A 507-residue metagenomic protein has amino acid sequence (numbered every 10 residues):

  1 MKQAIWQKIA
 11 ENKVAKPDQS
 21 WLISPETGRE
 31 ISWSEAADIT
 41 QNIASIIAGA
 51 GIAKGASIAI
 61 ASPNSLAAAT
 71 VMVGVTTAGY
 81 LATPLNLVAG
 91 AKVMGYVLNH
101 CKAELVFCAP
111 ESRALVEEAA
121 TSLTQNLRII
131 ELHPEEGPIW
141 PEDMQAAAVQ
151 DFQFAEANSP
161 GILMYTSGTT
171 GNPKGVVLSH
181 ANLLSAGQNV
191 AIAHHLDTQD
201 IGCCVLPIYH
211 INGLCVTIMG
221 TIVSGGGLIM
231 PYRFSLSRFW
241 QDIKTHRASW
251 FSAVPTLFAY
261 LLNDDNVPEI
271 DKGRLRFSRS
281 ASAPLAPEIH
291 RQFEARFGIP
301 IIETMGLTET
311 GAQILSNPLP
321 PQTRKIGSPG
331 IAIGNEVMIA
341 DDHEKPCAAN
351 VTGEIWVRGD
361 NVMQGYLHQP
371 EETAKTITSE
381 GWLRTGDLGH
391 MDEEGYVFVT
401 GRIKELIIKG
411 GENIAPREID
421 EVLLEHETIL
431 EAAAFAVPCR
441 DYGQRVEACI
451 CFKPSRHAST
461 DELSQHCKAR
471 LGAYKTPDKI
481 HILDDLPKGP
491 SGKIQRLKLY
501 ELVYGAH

Functional and structural regions predicted by a protein language model:
M1-A50, K54, M72, A78 (+3 more regions): N-lobe entry segment of adenylate-forming
D18-S20, E136, A147-Y165, N172 (+1 more regions): Conserved pre-ATP/AMP-binding loop-to-beta segment of ANL
E26, L105, E111-A157, D264-D265: ANL superfamily adenylate-forming
R29, S45-A91, N413: Conserved AMP-binding/adenylate-forming
E30-S34, G161-S185: Conserved AMP-binding A3 loop
A68, A89, V106, F251 (+7 more regions): AMP-binding/adenylate-forming catalytic core of the ANL superfamily
L184-I201, I211-S249, D264: Conserved AMP-binding/adenylation subdomain of ANL enzymes
A248-A253, L262-R324, E336-M338, H343: Gly/Ser/Thr-rich phosphate-binding loop
